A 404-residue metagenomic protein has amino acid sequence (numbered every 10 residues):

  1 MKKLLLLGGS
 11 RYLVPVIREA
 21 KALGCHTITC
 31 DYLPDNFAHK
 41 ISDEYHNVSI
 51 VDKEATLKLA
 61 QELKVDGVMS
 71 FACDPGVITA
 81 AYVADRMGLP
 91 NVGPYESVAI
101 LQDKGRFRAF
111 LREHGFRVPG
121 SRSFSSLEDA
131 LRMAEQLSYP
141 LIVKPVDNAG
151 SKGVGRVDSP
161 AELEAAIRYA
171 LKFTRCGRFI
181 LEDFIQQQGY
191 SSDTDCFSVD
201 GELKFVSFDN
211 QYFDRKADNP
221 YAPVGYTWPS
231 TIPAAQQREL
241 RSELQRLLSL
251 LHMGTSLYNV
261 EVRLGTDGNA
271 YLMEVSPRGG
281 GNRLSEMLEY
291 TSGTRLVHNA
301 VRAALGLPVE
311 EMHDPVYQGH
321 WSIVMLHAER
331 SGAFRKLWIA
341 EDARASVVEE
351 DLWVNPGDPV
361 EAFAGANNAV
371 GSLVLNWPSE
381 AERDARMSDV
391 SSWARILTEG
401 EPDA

Functional and structural regions predicted by a protein language model:
M1-S97, E128, L307-E310, G319 (+3 more regions): ATP-binding N-terminal substructure of ATP-dependent carboxylate-amine bond-forming enzymes
I100-I180, D200, Y226, S230-S242 (+2 more regions): Active-site nucleotide/adenylate-binding loops and adjacent lid/helix of ATP-dependent enzymes
G155, D183, W228-P229, E289 (+1 more regions): Short, well-ordered beta-strand elements within core beta-sheets of diverse protein domains
A170-R178, I185-P229, R238-Y271, S276-L284 (+2 more regions): Phosphate-binding core of ATP-grasp and ATP-grasp-like enzymes
I180, T255-V260, E310-V316, L397-A404: Flexible, glycine/charged-enriched surface loops at secondary-structure junctions
Y258, A343-P359: A structural supersecondary motif
R278-N299: ATP-dependent carboxylate-activation loops
L305-S346: A glycine-rich beta-turn/hairpin centered on an aromatic-Pro dipeptide
